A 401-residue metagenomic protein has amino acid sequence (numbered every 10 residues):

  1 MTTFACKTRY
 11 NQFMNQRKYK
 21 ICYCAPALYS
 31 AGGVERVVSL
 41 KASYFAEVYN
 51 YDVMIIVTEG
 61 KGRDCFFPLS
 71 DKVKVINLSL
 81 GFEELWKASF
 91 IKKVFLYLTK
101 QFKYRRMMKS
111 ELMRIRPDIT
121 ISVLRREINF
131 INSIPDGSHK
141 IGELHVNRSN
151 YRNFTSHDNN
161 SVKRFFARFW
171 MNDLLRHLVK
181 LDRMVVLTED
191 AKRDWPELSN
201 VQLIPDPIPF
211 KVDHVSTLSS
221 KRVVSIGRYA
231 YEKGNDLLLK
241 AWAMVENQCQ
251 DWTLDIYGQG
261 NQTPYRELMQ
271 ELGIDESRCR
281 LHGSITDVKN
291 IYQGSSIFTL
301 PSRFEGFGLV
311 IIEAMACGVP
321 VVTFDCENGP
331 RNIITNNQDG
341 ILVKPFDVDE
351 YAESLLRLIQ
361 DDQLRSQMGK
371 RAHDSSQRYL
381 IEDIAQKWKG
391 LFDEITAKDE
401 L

Functional and structural regions predicted by a protein language model:
Y23-A31, Y44, V48-F95, D194 (+1 more regions): N-terminal strand-loop element at the rim of the active site of nucleotide-sugar-dependent glycosyltransferases
G32-L40, K221, S225-M244, P264-E267 (+1 more regions): A conserved mid-protein helix/loop that constitutes part of the nucleotide-sugar donor-binding site
R63-P68, T253-S277, H282, L364: Short, structured helix-loop element that forms part of the nucleotide-activated donor/catalytic region
R106-M113, K163-R183: Membrane-proximal helix-turn-helix segments that form the acceptor-binding/catalytic region of lipid-linked
D190, P207: Carbohydrate-associated surface elements
S284, R303: Aromatic "clamp/platform" in nucleotide-sugar-dependent glycosyltransferases that forms part of the donor/acceptor
P320-F324: Short hydrophobic beta-strand element within catalytic cores of glycosyltransferases and related nucleotide-activated
T335-N337, I341-V348, L356-D362, Q377: Conserved acidic donor-binding segment of nucleotide-sugar-dependent glycosyltransferases
